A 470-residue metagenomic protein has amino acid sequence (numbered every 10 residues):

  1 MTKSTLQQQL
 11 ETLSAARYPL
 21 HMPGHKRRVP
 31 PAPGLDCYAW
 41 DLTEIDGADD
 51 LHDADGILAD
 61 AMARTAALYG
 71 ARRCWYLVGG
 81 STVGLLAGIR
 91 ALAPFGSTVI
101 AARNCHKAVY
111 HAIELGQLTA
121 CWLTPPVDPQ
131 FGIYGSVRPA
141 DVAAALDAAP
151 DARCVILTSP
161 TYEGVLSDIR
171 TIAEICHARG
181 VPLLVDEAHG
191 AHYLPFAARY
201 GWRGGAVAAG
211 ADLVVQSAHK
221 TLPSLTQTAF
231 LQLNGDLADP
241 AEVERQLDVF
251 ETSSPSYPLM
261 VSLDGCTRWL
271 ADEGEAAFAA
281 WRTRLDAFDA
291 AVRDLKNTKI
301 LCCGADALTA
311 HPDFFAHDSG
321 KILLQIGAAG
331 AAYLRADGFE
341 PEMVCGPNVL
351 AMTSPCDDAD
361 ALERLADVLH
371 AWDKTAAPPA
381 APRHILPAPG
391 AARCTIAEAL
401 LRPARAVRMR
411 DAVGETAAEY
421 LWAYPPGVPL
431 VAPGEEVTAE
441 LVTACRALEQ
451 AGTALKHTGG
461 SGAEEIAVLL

Functional and structural regions predicted by a protein language model:
M1-G56: N-terminal "arm"/small-domain region of PLP-dependent enzymes with the aminotransferase-like
T2, L6-T12, A32, D53 (+1 more regions): Conserved PLP-enzyme active-site core in the AAT-like
R27, Y162, K220-T221, D236-A238 (+5 more regions): Short, glycine-/Ser/Thr-/acidic-enriched flexible segments
Y38-S81: Conserved N-terminal alpha-helix of the aminotransferase class I/II PLP-enzyme fold
A48, W75-L77, V155-T158, V349-S354: Short glycine-rich or small-residue beta-strand-to-loop segments that form or flank ligand, phosphate, metal/Fe-S
Y76, W122-T124, Q216, M343 (+1 more regions): Structural signal for conserved beta-strand scaffold positions within catalytic alpha/beta enzyme cores
A290-S461: Conserved C-terminal alpha-helix-loop-beta "cap" of PLP-dependent enzymes that closes/shapes the active-site mouth
T458-L470: Terminal helix/beta-alpha structural elements that buttress the NAD(P)+-binding lobe
